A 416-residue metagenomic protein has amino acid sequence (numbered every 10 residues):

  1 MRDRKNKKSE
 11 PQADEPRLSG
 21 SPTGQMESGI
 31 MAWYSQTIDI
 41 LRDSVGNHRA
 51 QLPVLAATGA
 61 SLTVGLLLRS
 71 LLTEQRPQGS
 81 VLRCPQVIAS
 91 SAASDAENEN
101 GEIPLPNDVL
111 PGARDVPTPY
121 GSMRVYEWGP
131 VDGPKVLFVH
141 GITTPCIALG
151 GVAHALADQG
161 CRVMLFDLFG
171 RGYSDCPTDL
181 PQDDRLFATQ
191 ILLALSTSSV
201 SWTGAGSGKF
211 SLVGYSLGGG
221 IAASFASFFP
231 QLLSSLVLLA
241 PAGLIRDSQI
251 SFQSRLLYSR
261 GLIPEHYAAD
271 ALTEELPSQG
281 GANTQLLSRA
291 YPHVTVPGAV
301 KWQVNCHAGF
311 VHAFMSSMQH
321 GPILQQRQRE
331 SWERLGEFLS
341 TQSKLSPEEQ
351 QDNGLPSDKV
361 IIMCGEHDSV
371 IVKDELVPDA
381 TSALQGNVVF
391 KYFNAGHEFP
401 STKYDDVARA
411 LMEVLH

Functional and structural regions predicted by a protein language model:
R2-K135, D158-C161, S199-T203, H416: Alpha/beta-hydrolase fold catalytic core
R114, P119, L168-V213, F229: Active-site loop/oxyanion-hole signature of alpha/beta-hydrolase fold enzymes
P119-Y173: Conserved HGGG/HGGXW glycine-rich cap/lid loop of the alpha/beta-hydrolase fold
G214-G218, A222: Gly/Ala-rich beta-loop-alpha elbow adjacent to hydrolase catalytic centers
A223, S227-F228, L232-Y267, A271: Flexible "cap/lid" loop of the alpha/beta hydrolase fold
Q253, H266-G354: Conserved alpha/beta-hydrolase catalytic His-Asp/Glu region
W332-R334, K344-F393: Conserved loop-alpha-helix segment in the C-terminal half of the alpha/beta-hydrolase fold that carries the catalytic
V370-I371, K391, A395-R409: Catalytic histidine-centered segment of alpha/beta-hydrolase-like enzymes
